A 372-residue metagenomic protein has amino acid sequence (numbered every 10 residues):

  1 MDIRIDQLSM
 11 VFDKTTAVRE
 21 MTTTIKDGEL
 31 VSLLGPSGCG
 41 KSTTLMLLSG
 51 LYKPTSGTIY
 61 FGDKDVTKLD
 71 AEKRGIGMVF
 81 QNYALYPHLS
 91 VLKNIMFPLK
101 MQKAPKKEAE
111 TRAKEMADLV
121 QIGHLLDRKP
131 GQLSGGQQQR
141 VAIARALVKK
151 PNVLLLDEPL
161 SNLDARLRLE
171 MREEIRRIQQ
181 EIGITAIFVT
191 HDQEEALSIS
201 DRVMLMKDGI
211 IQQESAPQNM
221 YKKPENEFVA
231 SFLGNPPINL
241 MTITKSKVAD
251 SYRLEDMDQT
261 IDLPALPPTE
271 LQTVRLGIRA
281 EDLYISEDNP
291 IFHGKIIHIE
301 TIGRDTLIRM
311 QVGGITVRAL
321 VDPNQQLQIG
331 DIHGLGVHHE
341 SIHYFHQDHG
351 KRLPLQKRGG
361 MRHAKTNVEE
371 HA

Functional and structural regions predicted by a protein language model:
R4, T24, Y60, G334-G336: ABC ATPase nucleotide-binding domain
M10, E20-I25: Conserved A-loop
L30, A71-F228: ABC ATPase nucleotide-binding domains
L34-P36: The feature captures the beta-strand-to-loop junction immediately N-terminal to the Walker
S49: Helix-to-loop junction immediately C-terminal to a conserved catalytic motif
G57-D65: Conserved ABC transporter NBD signature motif
P236, V248-A372: Non-catalytic connector elements of ABC transporters
